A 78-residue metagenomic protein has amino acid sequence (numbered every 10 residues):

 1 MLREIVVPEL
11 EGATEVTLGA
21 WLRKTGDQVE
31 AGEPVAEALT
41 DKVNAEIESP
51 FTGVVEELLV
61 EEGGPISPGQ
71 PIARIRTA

Functional and structural regions predicted by a protein language model:
M1-A38, E46-T52, L59: Acidic, low-complexity mobile loops and tails
E30-E46, S67-A78: Short hydrophobic beta/alpha edge segments that flank linear recognition/processing sites
G53, L58-I72: PDZ-domain C-terminal substructure recognizer with occasional recognition of PDZ-binding tails
